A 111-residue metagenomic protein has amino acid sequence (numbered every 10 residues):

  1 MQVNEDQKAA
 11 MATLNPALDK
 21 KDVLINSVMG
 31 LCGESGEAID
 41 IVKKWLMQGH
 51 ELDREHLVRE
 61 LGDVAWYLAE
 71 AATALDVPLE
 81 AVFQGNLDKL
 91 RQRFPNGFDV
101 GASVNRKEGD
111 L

Functional and structural regions predicted by a protein language model:
M1-L111: Flexible "arm" and connector segments at domain edges
